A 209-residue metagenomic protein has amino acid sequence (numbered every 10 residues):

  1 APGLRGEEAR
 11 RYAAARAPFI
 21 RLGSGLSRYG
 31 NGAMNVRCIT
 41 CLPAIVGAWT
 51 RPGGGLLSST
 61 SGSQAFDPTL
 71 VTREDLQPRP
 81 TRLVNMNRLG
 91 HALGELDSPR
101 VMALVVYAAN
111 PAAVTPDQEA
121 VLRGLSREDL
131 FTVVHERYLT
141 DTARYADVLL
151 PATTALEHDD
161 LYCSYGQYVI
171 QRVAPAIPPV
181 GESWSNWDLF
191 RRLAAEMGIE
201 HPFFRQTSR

Functional and structural regions predicted by a protein language model:
A1-R51, S59-R209: Non-catalytic alpha/beta scaffold blocks inside enzyme catalytic domains
